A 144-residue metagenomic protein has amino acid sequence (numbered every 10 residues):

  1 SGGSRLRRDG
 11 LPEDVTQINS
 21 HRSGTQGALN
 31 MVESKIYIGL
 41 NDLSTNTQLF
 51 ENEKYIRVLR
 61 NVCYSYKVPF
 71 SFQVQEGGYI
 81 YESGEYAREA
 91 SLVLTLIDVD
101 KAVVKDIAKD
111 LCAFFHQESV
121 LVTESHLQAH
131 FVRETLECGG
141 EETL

Functional and structural regions predicted by a protein language model:
S1-A28: N-terminal amphipathic/basic-hydrophobic helices that include classical n-h-c signal peptides and signal-anchor
R22-L144: Positively charged, small/polar-rich N-terminal and surface patches that mediate targeting and assembly and bind
